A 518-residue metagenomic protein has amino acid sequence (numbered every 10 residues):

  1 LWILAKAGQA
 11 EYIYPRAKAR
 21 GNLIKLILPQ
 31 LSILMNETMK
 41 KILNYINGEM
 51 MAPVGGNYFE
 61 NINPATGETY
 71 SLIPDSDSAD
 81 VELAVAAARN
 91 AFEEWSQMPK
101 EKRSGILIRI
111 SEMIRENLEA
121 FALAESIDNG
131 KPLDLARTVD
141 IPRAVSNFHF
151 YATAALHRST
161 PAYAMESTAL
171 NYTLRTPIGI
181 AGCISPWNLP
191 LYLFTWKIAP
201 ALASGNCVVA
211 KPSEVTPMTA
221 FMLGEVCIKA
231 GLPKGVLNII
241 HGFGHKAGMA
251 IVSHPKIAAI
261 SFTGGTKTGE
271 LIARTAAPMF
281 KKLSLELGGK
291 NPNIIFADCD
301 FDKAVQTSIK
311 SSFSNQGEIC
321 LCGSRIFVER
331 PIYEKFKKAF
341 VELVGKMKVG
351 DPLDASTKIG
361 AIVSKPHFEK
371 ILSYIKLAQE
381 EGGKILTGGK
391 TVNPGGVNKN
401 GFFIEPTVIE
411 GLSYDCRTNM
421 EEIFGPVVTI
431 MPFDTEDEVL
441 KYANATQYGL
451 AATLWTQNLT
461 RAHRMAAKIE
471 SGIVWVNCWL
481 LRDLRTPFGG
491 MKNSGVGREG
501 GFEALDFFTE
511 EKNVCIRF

Functional and structural regions predicted by a protein language model:
L1-M35: Intrinsic disorder/low-complexity segments
M35-P64, K390: Hydrophobic face of amphipathic alpha-helices that form TPR/SEL1-like repeat modules and related alpha-solenoid
T66-L72, I257, I294, K348 (+1 more regions): Conserved C-terminal structural/oligomerization subdomain of aldehyde/semialdehyde dehydrogenase
G67, R103, E125, F148 (+9 more regions): Residue-level signal for inorganic ion chemistry
E68-R158, T168: Glycine-rich loop-to-alpha-helix module at the N-terminal edge of alpha/beta enzyme cores
T69-S76, N90-Q97, C183, N293-F296 (+5 more regions): Short, well-ordered beta-strand elements within core beta-sheets of diverse protein domains
R115, T160-K303, F433: Rossmann-like NAD(P) dinucleotide-binding subdomain of oxidoreductase/dehydrogenase enzymes
A259, K267-S413, V476: ALDH superfamily catalytic-core signature
